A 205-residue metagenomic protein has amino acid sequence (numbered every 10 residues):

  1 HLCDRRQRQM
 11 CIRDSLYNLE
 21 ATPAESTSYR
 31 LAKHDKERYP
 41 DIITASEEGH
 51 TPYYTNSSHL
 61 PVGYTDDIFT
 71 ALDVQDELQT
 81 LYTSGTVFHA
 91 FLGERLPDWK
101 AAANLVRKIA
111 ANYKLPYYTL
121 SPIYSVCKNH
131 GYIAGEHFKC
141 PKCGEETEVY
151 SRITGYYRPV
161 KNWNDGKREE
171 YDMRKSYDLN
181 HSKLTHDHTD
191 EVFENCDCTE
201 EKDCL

Functional and structural regions predicted by a protein language model:
H1-I12: Single conserved hydrophobic/aromatic residue that forms the stacking wall/gate of nucleotide- or nucleobase-binding
Y17, P23-V126, Y150: Catalytic alpha/beta core of large soluble enzyme barrels
Y113-Y117, S121-I123, D165-D187: Long, highly charged low-complexity segments enriched in Glu/Asp and Lys/Arg with interspersed Ser/Thr
L120-S125, I133-E136, E146: Short metal-coordination and nucleic-acid-contact micro-motifs, chiefly zinc-binding Cys/His arrays
C127, C140-C143: Short cysteine-rich clusters marking metal-coordination/redox-active sites
A134, G144-V149, R158-R174: Phosphate-handling catalytic cores of nucleic-acid transaction enzymes
S176-L205: Acidic, low-complexity intrinsically disordered tails
